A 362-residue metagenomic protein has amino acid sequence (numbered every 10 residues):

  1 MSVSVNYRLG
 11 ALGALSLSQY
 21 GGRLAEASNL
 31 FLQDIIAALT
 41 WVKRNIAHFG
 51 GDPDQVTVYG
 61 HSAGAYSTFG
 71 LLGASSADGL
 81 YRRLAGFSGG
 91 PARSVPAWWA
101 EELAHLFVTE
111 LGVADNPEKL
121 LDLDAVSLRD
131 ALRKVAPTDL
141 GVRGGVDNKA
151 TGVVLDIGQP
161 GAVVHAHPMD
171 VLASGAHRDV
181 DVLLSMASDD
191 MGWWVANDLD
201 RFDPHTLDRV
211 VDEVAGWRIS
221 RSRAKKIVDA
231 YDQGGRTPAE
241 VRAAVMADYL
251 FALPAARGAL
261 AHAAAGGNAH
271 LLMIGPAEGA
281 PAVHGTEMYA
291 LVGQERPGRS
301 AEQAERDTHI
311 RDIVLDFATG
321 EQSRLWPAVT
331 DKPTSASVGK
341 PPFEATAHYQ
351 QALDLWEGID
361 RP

Functional and structural regions predicted by a protein language model:
M1-P117, D122, V171-W194, T319-E321: Serine-hydrolase-like catalytic core of hydrolytic proteins
G13-Y20, D198-R201, G285-Y289: Short, flexible, mixed-charge acidic loops at enzyme active sites
A25, R236-A243: Short glycine/proline- and acidic residue-enriched helix-loop micro-motifs that form flexible lids or anion-recognition
R44, D78, F87-L207, A243 (+2 more regions): Substrate-access "cap/lid" subdomains that shape and gate the entrance to catalytic or ligand-binding pockets
H177-K226, A301-A304, R311, K340-P362: C-terminal, loop-rich substrate-recognition/catalytic regions characterized by aromatic stacking residues
S222-P238: Short helix-loop capping/hinge segments that flank enzyme active sites or metal/cofactor-binding pockets
M246, L250-P362: Mobile gating loops/cap/lid regions near enzyme active sites that modulate substrate access
